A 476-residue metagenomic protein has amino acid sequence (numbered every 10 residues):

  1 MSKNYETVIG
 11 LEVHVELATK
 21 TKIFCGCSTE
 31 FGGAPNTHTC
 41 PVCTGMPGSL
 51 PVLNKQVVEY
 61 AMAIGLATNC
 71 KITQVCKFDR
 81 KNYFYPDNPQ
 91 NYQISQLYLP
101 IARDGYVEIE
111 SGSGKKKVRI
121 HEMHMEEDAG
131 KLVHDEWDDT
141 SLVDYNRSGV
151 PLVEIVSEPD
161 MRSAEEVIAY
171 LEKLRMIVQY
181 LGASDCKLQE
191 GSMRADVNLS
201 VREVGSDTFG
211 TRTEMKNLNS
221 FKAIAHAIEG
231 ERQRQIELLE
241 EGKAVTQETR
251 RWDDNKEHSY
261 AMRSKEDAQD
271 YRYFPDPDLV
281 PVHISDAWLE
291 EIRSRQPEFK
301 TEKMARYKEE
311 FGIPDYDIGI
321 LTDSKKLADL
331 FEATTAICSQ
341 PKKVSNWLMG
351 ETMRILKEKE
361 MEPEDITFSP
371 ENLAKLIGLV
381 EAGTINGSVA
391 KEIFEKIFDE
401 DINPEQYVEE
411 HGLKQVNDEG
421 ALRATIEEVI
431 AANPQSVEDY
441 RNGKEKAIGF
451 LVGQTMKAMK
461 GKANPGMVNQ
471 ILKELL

Functional and structural regions predicted by a protein language model:
M1-E298, D315, A336-Q340, G350-R354: Basic, nucleic-acid-interacting segments
K3, G312, T335-V344, A382-I385 (+1 more regions): Structural motif
I64, E231, T334, W347 (+8 more regions): Amphipathic alpha-helical segments in well-ordered regions
V167, I318, V344, A390 (+2 more regions): Small-residue helix-packing motif on alpha-helices
E190-E203, K308-L330, P341-K359, E371-L373 (+2 more regions): Core structural elements
W288-R295, E332-S339, L373-I385: Extended, non-catalytic structural segments that build the interaction scaffolds of large macromolecular assemblies
P363-A374, G378, G387-K457: Strongly charged, low-complexity linkers/loops
